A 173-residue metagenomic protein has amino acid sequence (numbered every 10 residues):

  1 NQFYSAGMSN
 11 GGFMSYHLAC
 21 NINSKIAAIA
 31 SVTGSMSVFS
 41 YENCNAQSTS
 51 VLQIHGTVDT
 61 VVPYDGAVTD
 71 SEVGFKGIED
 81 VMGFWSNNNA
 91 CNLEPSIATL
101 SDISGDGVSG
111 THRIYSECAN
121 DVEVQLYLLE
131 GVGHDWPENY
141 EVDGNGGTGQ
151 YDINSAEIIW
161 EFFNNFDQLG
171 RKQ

Functional and structural regions predicted by a protein language model:
N1-T49, T60: Primarily recognizes the serine-hydrolase "nucleophile elbow" in alpha/beta-hydrolase and SGNH/GDSL folds
A6, N21-K25, V32, I54 (+2 more regions): Structured segments of extracytoplasmic/periplasmic soluble domains in secreted or envelope-associated proteins
F13-H17, N21-S24, K76-F84, N154 (+1 more regions): Extracytoplasmic/secreted proteins, especially bacterial periplasmic and envelope-associated proteins
N45, V73-G77: Short acidic-hydrophobic sequence patches enriched in Asp/Glu that either
T49, S86-Q173: Alpha/beta-hydrolase-fold serine-hydrolase catalytic core, especially in secreted/extracellular enzymes
Q53-H55, D59: Short beta-strand/loop motif that positions the catalytic acidic residue of the alpha/beta-hydrolase fold
D59-V62, H134-W136: Acidic catalytic loop of the alpha/beta-hydrolase fold
V61, D65-G74, E141-Q150: Active-site rim elements
